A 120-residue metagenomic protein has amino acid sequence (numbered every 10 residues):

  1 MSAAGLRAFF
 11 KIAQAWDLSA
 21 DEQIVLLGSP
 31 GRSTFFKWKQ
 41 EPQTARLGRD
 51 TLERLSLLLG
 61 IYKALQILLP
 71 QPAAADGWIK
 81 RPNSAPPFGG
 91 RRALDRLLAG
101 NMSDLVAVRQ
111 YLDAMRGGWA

Functional and structural regions predicted by a protein language model:
M1-A120: Non-transmembrane "mature" sequence context
